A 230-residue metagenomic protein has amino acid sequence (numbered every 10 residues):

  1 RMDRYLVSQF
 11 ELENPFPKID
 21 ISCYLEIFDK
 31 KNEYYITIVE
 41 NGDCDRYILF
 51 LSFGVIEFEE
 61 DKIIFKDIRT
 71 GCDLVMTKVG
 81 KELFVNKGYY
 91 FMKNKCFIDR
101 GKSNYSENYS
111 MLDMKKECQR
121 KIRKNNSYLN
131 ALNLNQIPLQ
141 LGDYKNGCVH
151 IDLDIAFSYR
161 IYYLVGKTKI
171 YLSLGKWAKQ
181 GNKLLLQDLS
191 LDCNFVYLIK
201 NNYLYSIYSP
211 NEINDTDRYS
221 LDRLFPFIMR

Functional and structural regions predicted by a protein language model:
R1-L172, A178-R230: Lipid interaction determinants
